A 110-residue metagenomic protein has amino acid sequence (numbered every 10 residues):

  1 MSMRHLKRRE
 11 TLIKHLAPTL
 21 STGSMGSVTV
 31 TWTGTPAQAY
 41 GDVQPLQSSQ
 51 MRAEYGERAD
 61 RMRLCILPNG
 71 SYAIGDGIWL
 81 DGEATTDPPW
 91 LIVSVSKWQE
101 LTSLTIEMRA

Functional and structural regions predicted by a protein language model:
M1-T29: Active-site-proximal polar cores
S27-A110: Short, conserved turn/kink motifs that form compact alpha/beta structural patches or helix kinks used as
